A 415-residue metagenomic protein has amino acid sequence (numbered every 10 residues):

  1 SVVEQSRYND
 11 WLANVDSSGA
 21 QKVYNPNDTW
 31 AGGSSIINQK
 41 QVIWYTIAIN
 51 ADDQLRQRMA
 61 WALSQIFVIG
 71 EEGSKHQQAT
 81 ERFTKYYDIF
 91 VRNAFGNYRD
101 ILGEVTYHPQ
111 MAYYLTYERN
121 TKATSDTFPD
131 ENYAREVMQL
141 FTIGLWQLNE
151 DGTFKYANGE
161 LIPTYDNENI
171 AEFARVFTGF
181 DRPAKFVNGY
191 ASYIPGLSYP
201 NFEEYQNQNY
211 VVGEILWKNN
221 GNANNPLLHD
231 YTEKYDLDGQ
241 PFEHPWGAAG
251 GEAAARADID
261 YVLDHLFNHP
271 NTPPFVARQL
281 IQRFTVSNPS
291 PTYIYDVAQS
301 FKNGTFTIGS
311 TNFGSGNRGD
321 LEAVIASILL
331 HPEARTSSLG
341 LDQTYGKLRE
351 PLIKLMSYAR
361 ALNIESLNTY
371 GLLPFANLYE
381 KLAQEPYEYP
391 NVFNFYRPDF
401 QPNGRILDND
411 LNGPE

Functional and structural regions predicted by a protein language model:
S1-N93, E118, V187-G189, I194-L228 (+3 more regions): N-terminal accessory alpha/beta regions
W44-N50, V68-Q77, K85-N93, N120-T124 (+5 more regions): Second-shell loop/turn segments in exported
D53-E72, Y107-M111, Q139-I143, V176-P183 (+4 more regions): Glycine-rich, acidic and aromatic/proline-enriched surface loops and short helix-turn segments that act as binding
V68-K75, P109-T124, W146-L148, G179-V187 (+3 more regions): Secretory-pathway/luminal and periplasmic proteins that interact with or process carbohydrate-rich
P109, Y113-Q206: Activity-critical C-terminal alpha-helical subdomain
E172, F177, A184, G239 (+6 more regions): Long, His/Glu/Asp-enriched segments that create or flank divalent metal/ion-associated functional microenvironments
L263-R335: A conserved active-site cap/scaffold subdomain adjacent to cofactor or substrate pockets
